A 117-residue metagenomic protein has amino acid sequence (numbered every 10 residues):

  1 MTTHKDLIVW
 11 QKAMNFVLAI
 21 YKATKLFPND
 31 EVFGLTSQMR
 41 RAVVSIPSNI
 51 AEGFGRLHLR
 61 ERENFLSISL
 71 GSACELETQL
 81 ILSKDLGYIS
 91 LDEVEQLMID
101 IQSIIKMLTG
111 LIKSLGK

Functional and structural regions predicted by a protein language model:
M1-K117: Amphipathic alpha-helical assembly/interaction segments
